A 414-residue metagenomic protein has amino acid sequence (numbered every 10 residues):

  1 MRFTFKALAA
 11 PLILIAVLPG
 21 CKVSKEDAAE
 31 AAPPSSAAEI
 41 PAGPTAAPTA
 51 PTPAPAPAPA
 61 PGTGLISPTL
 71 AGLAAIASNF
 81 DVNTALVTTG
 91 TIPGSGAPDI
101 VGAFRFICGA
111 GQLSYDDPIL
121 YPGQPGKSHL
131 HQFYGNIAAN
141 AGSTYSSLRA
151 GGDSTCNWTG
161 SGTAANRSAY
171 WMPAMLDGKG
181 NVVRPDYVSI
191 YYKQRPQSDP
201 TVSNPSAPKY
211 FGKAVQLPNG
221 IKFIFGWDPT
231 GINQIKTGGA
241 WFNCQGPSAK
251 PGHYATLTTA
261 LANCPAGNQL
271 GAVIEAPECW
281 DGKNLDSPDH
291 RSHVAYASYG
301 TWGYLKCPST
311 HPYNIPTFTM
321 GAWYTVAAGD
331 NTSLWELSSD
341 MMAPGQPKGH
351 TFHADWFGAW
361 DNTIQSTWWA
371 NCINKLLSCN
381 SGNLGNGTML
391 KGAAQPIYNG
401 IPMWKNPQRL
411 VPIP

Functional and structural regions predicted by a protein language model:
M1-A9: Bacterial N-terminal signal peptides that target proteins for export
A9-V17: Bacterial N-terminal signal peptides
P11, E30-A32, H129: Composition-driven detection of intrinsically disordered, low-complexity segments
L18-T63: Bacterial Sec-dependent N-terminal signal peptides
A60-S128, Q132-I274, D281-P414: Primary mode marks residue(s) on the alpha4-beta5-alpha5 output face of response regulator receiver
